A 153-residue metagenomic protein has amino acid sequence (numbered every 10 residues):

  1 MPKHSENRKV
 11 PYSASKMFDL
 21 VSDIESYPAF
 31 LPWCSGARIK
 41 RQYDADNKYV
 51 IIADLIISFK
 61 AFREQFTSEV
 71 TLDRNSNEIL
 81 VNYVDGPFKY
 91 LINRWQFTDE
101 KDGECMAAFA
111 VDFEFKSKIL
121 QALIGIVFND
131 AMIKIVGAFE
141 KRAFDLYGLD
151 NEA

Functional and structural regions predicted by a protein language model:
M1-K48, D102, L149, A153: Hydrophobic ligand-binding cavity/cleft-lining segments
K3-K9, V50-I52, Q65-T67, E78 (+2 more regions): Intrinsic-disorder/low-complexity, polar/charged segments enriched in Ser/Thr/Lys/Arg/Asp/Glu/Gln
E6-R8, A37-I39, T67-L72, I92-D99: Hydrophobic/aromatic beta-strand elements that line small-molecule binding cavities or substrate pockets in beta-rich
V10-A14, L55-A61, L72-R74, D85-K89 (+2 more regions): Beta-strand elements of well-folded, non-transmembrane domains
M17-V21, Y27, A53, V70 (+2 more regions): Hydrophobic pocket/interface hotspot
E25, F128, M132, V136-G148: Short amphipathic alpha-helical signal-transduction/dimerization elements
I39-V84, A138: Glycine-rich portal/gate segments that line the openings of hydrophobic small-molecule binding cavities
L80-I133: Beta-strand/loop substructures that line and gate deep hydrophobic ligand-binding cavities in soluble
